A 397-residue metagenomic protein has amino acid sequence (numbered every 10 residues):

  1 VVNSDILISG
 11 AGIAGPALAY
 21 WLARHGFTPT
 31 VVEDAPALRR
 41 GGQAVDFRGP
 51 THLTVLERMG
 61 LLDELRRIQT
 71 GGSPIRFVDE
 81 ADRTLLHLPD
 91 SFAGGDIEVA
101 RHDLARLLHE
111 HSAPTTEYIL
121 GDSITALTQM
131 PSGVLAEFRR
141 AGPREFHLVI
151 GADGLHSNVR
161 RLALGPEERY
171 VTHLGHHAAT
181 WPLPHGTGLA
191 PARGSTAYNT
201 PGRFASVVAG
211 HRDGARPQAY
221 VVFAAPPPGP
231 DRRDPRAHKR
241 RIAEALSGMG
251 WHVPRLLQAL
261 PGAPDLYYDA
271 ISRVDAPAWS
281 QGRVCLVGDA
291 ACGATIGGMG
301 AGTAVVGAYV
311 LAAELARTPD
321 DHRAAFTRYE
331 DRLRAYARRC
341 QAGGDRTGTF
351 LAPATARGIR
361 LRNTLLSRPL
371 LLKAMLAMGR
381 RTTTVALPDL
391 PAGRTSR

Functional and structural regions predicted by a protein language model:
V2-I6, W21-H25, G42, R48-P182 (+3 more regions): Conserved N-terminal helical subregion
V2-S4, R24, L65, D82 (+2 more regions): C-terminal helical "tail/cap" subdomain of flavin- and related membrane-associated enzymes
D5, T28, R216-Q218: Residues at the starts of beta-strands that form the adenosine-phosphate
I8-R24, T30-A35, I150-G151, A179 (+2 more regions): Conserved mid-domain beta->alpha element of the FAD-binding
D63, H185-A192, P228-G229, H252 (+1 more regions): Short helix-loop capping/hinge motifs at secondary-structure junctions, enriched in acidic/polar residues
Q129-M130, V208-R212: Short beta-strand micro-motifs enriched in acidic
G175-A209, P230-R233: Flavin-dependent oxidoreductases
P201, G210-A215, F223-G297: FAD/FMN-dependent oxidoreductases across multiple families
